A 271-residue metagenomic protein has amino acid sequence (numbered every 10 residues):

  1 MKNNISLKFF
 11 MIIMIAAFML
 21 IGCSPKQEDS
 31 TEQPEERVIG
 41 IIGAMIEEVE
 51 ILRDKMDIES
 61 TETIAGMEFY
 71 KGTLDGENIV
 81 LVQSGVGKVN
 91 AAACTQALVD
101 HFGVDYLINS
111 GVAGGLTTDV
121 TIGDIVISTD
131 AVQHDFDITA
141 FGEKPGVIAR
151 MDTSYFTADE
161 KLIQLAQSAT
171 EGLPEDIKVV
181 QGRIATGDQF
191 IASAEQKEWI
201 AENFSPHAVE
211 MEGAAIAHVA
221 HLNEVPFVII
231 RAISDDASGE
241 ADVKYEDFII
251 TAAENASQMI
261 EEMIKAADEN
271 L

Functional and structural regions predicted by a protein language model:
M1-M11: Bacterial N-terminal signal peptides that target proteins for export
M19-G22: C-terminal motif of bacterial Sec signal peptides marking the signal peptidase cleavage site
S24-K26: Bacterial signal peptide processing site
D29-Q96: N-terminal short beta-loop-beta anion/metal-coordinating cradle
T117-N203: Mid-sequence, gly/pro-rich, charge-dense loop/helix-turn segments that line enzyme active sites
Q189-D235: A C-terminal functional module that forms or caps the active site or interfaces directly with catalytic machinery
A237-L271: His/Asp/Glu-rich mid-to-C-terminal helical/loop segments that flank catalytic regions of hydrolases
